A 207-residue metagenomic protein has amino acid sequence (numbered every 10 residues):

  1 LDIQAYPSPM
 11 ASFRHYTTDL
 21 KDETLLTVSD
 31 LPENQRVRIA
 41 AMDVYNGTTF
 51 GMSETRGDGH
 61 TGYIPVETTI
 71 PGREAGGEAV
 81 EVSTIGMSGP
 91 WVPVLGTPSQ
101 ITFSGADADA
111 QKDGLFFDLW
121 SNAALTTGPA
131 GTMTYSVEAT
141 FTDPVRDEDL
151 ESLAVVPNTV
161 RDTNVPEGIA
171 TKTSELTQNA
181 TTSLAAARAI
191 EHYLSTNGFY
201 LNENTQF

Functional and structural regions predicted by a protein language model:
L1-F207: Helix-boundary/low-complexity linker signature
